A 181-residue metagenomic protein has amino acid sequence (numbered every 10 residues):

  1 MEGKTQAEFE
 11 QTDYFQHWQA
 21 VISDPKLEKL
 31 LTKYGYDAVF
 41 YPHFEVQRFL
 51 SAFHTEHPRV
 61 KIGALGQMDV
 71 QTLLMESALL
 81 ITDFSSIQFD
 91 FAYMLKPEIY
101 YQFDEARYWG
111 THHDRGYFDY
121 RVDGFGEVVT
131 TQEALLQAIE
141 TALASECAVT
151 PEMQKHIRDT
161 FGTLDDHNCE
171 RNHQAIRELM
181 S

Functional and structural regions predicted by a protein language model:
M1-A52, V129, L164, N168: Conserved catalytic-core segment of nucleotide-activated headgroup transferases in glycan assembly
L27, V70, F125: Acidic, amphipathic alpha-helical patches
D37-V39, K61, I99: A structural signal for isolated positions on well-ordered beta-strands in alpha/beta enzyme cores
F40-P42, T82, Q102: Short beta-strand/turn micro-motifs composed of small residues that flank or help shape donor/cofactor-binding pockets
F44-F89: Donor nucleotide-activated moiety binding/catalytic core segment of transferases that use nucleotide-activated donors
A52-H57, F84-T160: Catalytic binding pocket for nucleotide-activated donors in carbohydrate/polymer assembly enzymes
D165-S181: C-terminal alpha-helical cap of glycosyltransferases
